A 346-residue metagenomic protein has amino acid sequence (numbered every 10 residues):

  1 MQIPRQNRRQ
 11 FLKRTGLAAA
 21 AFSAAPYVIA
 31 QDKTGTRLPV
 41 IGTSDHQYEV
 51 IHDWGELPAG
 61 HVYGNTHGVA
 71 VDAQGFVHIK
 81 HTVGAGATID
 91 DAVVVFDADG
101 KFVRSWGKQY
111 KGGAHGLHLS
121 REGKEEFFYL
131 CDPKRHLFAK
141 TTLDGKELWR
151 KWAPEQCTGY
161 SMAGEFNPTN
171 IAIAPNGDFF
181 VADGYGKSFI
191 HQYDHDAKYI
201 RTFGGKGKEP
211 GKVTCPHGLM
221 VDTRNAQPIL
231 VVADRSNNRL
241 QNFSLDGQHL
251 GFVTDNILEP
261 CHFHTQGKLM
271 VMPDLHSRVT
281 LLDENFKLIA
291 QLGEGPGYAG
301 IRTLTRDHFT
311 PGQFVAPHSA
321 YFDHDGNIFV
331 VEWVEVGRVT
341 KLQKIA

Functional and structural regions predicted by a protein language model:
Q2-A19: N-terminal secretory signal peptides and thylakoid transit peptides that target proteins across membranes
Q31-I51: Blade/loop signatures of beta-propeller domains
H52-T88: Beta-strand-rich domains and repeat architectures in extracellular enzymes and scaffolds, especially beta-propellers
G55-G60, R104-Y110, W149-M162, I200-G211 (+1 more regions): Surface-exposed loop and turn segments in beta-propeller and other repeat-based domains that flank or scaffold
V62-Q74, Y110-E125, C157-D178, K208-I229 (+4 more regions): Beta-rich, blade/repeat-based domains predominating in secreted/periplasmic proteins but also intracellular
V77-H78, F127-Y129, F179-F180, I229-V231 (+2 more regions): Conserved beta-propeller blade signature
I89-E125: Blade-loop segments of beta-propeller domains
A316-A346: Blade-level signature of beta-propeller repeat domains, shared across WD40, Kelch, NHL, RCC1 and BNR/Asp-box propellers
